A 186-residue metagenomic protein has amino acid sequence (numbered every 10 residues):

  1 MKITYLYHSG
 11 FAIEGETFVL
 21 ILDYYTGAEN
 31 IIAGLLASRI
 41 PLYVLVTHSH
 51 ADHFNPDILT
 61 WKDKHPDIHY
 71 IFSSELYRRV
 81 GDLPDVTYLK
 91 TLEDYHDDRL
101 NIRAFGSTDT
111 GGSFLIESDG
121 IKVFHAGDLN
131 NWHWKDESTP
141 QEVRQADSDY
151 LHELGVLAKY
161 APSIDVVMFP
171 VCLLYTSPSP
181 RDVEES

Functional and structural regions predicted by a protein language model:
K2-Y5, L20-D23, N101-S107, K122-D128 (+1 more regions): Active-site-proximal beta-strand elements of phosphoester/diester hydrolases
T4-Y5, L20-D23, V44, I68-S74 (+1 more regions): Short, hydrophobic beta-strand segments that form beta-sheet elements in well-ordered domains
G10-A51, P56-W61, L129-Y160: Pre-active-site segment of Zn-dependent metallo-hydrolases
L42-Y43, D165-M168: Conserved acidic residues
H50, L76, T108, N130 (+1 more regions): Catalytic metal-binding/acid-base residues of hydrolase active sites
D67-V123: Metallo-beta-lactamase
Y175-E185: Single conserved hydrophobic/aromatic residue that forms the stacking wall/gate of nucleotide- or nucleobase-binding
